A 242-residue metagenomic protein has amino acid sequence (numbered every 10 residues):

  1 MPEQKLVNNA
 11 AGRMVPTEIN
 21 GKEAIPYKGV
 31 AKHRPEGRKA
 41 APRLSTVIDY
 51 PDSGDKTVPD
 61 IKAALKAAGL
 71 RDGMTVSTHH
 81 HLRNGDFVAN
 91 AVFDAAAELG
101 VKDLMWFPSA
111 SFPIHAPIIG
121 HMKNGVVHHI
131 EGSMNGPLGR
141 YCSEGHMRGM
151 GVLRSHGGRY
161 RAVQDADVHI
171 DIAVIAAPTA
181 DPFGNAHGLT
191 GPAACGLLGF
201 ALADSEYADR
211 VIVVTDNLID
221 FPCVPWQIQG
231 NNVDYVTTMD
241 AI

Functional and structural regions predicted by a protein language model:
P2-I242: Conserved alpha/beta enzyme-core scaffold
